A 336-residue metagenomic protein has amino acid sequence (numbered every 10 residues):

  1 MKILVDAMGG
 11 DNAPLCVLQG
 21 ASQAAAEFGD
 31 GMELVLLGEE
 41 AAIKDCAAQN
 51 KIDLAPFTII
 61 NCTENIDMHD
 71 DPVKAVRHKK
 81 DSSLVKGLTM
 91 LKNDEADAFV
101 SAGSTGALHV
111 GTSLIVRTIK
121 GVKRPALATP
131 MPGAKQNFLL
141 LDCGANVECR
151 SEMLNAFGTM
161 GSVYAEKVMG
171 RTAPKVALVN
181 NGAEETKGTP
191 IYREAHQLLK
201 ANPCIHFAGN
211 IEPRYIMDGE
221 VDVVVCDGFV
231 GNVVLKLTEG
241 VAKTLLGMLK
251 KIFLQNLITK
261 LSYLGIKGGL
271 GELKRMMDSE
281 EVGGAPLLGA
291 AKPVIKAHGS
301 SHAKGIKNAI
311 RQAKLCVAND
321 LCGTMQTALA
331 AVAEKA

Functional and structural regions predicted by a protein language model:
M1-V5, D11-L15, G29-G31, K44-D45 (+3 more regions): N-terminal charge/polar-biased segments
L4-L15, A145-N155, K296-H302: Short, glycine-rich nucleotide/cofactor-binding loops
D6, L36-G38, I60, S101-G103 (+6 more regions): Short beta-strand segments
A13-V17, I43, D81-D94, A98-T112 (+7 more regions): Short glycine/serine/threonine-rich phosphate/pyrophosphate-binding segments that cradle anionic phosphate groups
L15-C16, F28-V35, A41-K44, N50 (+3 more regions): Glycine-rich phosphate/diphosphate-binding loop of Rossmann-like nucleotide-binding domains
K51-A96: Phosphate/nucleotide-donor binding subsite
S113-A126, P130-L140, E220-V224, G228-A336: Glycine-rich phosphate/nucleotide-binding loop
